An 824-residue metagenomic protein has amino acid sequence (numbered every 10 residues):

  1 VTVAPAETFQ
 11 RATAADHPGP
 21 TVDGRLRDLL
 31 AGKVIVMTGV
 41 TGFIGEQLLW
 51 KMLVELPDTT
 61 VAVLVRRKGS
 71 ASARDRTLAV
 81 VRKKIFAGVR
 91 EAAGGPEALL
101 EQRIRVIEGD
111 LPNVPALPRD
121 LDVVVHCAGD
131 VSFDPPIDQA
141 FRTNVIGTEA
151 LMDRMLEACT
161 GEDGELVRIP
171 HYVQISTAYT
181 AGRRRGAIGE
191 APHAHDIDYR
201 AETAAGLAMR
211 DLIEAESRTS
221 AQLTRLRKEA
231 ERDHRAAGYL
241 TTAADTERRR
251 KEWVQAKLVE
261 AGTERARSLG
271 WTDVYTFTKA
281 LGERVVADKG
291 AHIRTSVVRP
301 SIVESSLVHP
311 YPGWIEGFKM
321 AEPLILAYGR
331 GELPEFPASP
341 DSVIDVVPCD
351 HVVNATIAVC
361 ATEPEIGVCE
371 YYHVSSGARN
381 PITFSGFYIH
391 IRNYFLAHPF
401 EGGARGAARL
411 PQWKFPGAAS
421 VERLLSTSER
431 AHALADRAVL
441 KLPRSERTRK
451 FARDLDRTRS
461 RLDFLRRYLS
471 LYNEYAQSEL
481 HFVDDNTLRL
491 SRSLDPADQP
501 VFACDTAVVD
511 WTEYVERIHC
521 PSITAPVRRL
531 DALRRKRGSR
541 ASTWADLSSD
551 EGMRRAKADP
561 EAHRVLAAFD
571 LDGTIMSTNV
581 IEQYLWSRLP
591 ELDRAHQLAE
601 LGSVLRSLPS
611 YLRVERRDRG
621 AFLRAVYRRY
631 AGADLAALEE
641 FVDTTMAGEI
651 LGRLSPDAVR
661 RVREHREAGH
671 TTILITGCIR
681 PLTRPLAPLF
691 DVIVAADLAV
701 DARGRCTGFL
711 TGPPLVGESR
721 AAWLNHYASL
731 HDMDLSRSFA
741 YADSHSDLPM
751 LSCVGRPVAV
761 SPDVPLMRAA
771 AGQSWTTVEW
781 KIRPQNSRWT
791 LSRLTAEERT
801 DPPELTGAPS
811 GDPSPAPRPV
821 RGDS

Functional and structural regions predicted by a protein language model:
T2-V123, C127-D130, I137-R142, I146-A150 (+2 more regions): N-terminal Rossmann/SDR dinucleotide-binding element
T77-V81, D134-V145, T180-Y199, A261 (+4 more regions): Short secondary-structure boundary/capping segments
P136, V254-D273, P300-H309, G313-H351 (+3 more regions): A conserved pocket-lining segment of Rossmann-fold NAD(P)-dependent short-chain dehydrogenase/reductase
G147-A150, L281-G282, P348: Conserved cofactor-binding/catalytic machinery of classical short-chain dehydrogenase/reductase
L223-E260, E264-V274, T278-G313, E365-Y371: Conserved beta-loop-beta element that borders a ligand/cofactor-binding pocket
V359-L471, E479, N486-A503, V527 (+1 more regions): Mid/C-terminal beta-alpha module of Rossmann-like enzyme folds, strongest in SDR-family dehydrogenases/epimerases
L547-A558, A562-R564, E640, A647-S824: C-terminal cap/substrate-recognition subdomain and adjoining C-terminal extension of metal-dependent phosphatase-like
A556-V614: Active-site neighborhood of HAD-like aspartate-dependent phosphohydrolases
